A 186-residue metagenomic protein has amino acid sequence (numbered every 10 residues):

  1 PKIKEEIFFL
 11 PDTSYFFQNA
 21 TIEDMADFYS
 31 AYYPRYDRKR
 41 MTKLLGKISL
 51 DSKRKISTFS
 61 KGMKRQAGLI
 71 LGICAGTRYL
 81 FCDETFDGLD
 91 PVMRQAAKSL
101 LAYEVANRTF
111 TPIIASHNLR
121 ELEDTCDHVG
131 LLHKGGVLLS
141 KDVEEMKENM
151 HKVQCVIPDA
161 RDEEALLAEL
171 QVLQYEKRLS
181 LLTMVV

Functional and structural regions predicted by a protein language model:
P1-I114, L119-H133: ABC transporter nucleotide-binding domains
A97-V185: ABC transporter nucleotide-binding domain
